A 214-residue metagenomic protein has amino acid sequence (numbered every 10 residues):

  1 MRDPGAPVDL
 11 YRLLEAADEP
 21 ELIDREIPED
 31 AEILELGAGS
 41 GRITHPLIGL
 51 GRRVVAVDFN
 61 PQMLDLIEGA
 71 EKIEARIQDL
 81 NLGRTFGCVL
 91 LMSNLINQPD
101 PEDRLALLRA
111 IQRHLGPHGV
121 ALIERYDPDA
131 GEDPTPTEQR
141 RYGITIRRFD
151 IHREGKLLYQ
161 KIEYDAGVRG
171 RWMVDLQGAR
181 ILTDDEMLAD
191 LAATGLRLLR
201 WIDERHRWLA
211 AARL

Functional and structural regions predicted by a protein language model:
M1-A31: Conserved class I S-adenosyl-L-methionine
D30-G39: Conserved class I S-adenosyl-L-methionine
S40-D79: Class I SAM-dependent methyltransferase SAM/SAH-binding core
N81-V89: A short acidic, Gly/Pro-enriched loop at the edge of an enzyme's catalytic core that lines a small-molecule cofactor
M92-N94: Residues lining the SAM
L105-P117: A short glycine-rich, Lys/Arg-flanked "PGG" loop and its adjoining helix->strand segment in the class I
L122-E186: SAM-dependent methyltransferase
E186-L214: C-terminal lobe and adjacent flexible extensions of AdoMet/dcAdoMet transferase-like proteins
